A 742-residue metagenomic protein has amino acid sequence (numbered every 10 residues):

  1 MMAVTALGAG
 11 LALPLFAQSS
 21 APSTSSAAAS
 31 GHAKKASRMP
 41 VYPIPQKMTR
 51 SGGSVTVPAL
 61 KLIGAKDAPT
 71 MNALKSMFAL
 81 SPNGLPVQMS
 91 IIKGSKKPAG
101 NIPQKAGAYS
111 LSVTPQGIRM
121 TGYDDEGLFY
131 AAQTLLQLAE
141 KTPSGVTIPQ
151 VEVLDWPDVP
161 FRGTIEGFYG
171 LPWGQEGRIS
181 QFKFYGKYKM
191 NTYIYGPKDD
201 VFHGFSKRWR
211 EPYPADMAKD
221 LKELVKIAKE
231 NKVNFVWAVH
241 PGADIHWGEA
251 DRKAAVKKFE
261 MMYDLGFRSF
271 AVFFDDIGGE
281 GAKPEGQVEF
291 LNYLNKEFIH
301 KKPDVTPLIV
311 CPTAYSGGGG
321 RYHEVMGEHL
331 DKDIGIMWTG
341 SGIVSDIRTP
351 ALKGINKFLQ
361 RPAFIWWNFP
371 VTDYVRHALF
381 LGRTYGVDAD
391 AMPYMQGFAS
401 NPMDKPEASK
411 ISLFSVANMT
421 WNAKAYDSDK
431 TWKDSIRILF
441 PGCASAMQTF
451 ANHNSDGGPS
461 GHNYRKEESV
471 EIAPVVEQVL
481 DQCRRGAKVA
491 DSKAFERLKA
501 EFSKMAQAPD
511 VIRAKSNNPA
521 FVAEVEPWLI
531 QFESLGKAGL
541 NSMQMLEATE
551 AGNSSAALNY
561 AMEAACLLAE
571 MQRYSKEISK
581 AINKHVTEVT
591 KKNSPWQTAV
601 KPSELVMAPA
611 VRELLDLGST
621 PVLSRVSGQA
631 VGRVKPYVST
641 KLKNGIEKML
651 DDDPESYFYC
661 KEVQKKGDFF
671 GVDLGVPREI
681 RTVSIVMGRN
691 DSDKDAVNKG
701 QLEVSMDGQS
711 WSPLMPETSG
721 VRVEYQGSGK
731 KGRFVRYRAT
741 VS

Functional and structural regions predicted by a protein language model:
M2-P14: Bacterial N-terminal signal peptides
A17-Y123, T142-V153: Acidic, contiguous N-terminal accessory segments
V41-Y42, T49-S51, Y293-A630: Substrate-binding groove of N-acetylhexosamine-processing glycoside hydrolases
P103-D251, K258, D264-R268, H300: Feature activates predominantly on carbohydrate-active enzymes
W173-F184, D251-M261, G320-Y322, R348 (+3 more regions): Short, acidic/polar
K258-P284, P307-Y315: Active-site groove signature of glycoside hydrolases
D616-I680, V686-G700, M706-G708, E717-S719: Disordered, acidic Ser/Thr/Pro-rich linker "stalks" and the adjacent N-terminal cap of the next globular domain
D693-S742: Trp- and acidic/polar-enriched beta-sheet ligand-binding modules for extracellular glycan and matrix recognition
